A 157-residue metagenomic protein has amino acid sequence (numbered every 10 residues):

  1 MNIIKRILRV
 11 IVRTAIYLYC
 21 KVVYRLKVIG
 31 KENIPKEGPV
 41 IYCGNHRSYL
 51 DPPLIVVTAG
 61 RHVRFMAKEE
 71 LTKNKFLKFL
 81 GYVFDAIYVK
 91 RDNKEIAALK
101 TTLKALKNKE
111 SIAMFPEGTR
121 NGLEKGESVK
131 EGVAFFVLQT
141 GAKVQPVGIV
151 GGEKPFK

Functional and structural regions predicted by a protein language model:
M1-I3: Short, Lys/Arg-rich, polar N-terminal cytosolic tail immediately upstream of the first transmembrane signal-anchor
K5-L8, R13, C20-K157: Soluble catalytic domains of membrane acyltransferases
